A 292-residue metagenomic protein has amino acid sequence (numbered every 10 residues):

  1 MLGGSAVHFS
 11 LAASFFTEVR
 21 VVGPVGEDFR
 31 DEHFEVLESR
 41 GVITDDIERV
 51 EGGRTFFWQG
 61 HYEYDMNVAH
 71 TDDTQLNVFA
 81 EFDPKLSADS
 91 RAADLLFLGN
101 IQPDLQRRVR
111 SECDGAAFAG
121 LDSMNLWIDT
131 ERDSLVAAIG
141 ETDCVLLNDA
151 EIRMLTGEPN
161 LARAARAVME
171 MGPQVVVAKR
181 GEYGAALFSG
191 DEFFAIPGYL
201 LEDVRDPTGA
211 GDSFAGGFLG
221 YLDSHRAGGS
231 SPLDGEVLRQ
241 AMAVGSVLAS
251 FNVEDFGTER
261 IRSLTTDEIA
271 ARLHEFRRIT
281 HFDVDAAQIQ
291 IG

Functional and structural regions predicted by a protein language model:
M1-L11: Short catalytic helix/loop segments, enriched in acidic residues and glycine and frequently bearing histidine
L11, W58-H61, G184-F188: Short beta-strand scaffold segments in enzyme catalytic cores
A13, N148, G211: Short, conserved phosphate/pyrophosphate- and ester-handling motifs at nucleotide-, phospho-/glycolipid
F15-F97, V109-A116, A270-G292: Conserved N-terminal subdomain of the carbohydrate kinase-like
V21-G23, L121, A178: Structural beta-sheet core signal
L95-R166, Y183-G184: Conserved beta-alpha-beta core of the PfkB/ribokinase-like small-molecule kinase fold
L161-G292: Conserved phosphate-binding/catalytic region of the ribokinase-like
